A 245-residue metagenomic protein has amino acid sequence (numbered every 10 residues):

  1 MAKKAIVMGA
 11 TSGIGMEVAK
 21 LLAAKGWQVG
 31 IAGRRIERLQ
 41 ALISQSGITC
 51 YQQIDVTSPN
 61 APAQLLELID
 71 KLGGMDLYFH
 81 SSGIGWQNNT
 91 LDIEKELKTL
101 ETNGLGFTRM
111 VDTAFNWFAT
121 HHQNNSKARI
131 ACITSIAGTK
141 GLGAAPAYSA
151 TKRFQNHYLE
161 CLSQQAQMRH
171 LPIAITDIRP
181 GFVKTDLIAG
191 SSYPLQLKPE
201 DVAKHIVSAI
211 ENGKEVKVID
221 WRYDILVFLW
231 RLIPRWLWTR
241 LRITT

Functional and structural regions predicted by a protein language model:
T11-S12: Conserved glycine-rich cofactor-binding loop
S46-N60: Rossmann-fold cofactor-recognition segment
S81-Q87: Conserved NAD(P)H cofactor-binding loop of Rossmann-fold oxidoreductase domains
N88-E101: Short alpha-helical oligomerization interface
V111, T151: Active-site helix of classical SDR
S135: Residue(s) in the substrate-gating loop at a strand-loop-helix junction that position the organic substrate next
D177, A189-V227: C-terminal helical subdomain
